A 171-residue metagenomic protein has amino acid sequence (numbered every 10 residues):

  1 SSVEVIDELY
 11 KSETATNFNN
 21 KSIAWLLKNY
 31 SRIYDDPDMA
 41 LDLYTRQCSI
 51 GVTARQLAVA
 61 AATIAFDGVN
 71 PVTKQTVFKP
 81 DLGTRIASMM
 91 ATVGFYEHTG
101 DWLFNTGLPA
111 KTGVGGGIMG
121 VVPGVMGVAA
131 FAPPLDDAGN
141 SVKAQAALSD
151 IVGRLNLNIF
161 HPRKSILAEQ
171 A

Functional and structural regions predicted by a protein language model:
S1-Q47: Active-site-adjacent helix/loop patches that line small-molecule binding or acyl-intermediate pockets
D7-Y10, L27, T45-S49, Q56 (+4 more regions): Solvent-exposed, flexible loop/coil residues
F18, S22, D35, M39 (+4 more regions): Conserved active-site and cofactor/substrate-binding residues in soluble primary-metabolism enzymes
W25-R32, T63-F66, T92-F95: Glycine-rich, acidic and aromatic/proline-enriched surface loops and short helix-turn segments that act as binding
Y30, D36, Y44-C48, T53-R55 (+4 more regions): Surface-exposed loop/turn and secondary-structure junction residues enriched for glycine/proline
F66-A171: Structured C-terminal helix/loop/strand segments within mature extracytoplasmic catalytic/sensor domains
